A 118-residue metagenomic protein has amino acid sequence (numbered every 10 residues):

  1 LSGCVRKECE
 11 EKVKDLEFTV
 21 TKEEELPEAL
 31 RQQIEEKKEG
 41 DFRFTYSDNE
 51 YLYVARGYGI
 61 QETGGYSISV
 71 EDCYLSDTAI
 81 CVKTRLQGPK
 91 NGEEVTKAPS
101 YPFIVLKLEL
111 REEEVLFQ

Functional and structural regions predicted by a protein language model:
G3-Q118: Exposed, flexible binding/inhibitory loops of compact, secreted disulfide-stabilized domains
